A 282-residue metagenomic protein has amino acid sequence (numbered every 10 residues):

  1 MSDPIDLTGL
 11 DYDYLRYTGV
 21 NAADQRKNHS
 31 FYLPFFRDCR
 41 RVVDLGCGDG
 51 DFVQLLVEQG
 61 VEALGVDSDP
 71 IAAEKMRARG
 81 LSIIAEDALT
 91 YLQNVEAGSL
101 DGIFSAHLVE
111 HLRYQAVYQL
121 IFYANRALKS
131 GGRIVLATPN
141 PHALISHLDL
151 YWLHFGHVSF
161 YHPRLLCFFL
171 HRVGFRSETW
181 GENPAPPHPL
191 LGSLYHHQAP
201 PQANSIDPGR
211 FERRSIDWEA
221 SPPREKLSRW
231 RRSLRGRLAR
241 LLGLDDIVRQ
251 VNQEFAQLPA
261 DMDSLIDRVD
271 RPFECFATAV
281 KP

Functional and structural regions predicted by a protein language model:
M1-G98, G102-A106, Y118-I121, G236 (+4 more regions): Conserved N-terminal segment of class I S-adenosyl-L-methionine
A63, I134-L136: Hydrophobic/aromatic residues located in beta-strands of well-ordered beta-sheets within soluble catalytic
R79-S82, L100-D101, Y151-W152, G192-H196: Short low-complexity, flexible loop/linker segments enriched in glycine and/or proline with clustered acidic
E110-L112: A short His-aromatic
Y118-R133: A short glycine-rich, Lys/Arg-flanked "PGG" loop and its adjoining helix->strand segment in the class I
L136-S159: Short, glycine-/aromatic-enriched active-site segment of Class I SAM-dependent methyltransferases
V158-G174: Short alpha-helix
E178-P282: A C-terminal cap/extension of S-adenosyl-L-methionine-dependent methyltransferases that defines the acceptor-substrate
